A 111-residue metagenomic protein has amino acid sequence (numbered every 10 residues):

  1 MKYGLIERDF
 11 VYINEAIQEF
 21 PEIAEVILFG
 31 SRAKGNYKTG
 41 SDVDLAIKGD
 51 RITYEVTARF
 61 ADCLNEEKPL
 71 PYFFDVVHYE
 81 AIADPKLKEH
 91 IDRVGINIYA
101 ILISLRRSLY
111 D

Functional and structural regions predicted by a protein language model:
M1-E25, K34-T39, D50-D111: Catalytic core of pol beta-like nucleotidyltransferases
